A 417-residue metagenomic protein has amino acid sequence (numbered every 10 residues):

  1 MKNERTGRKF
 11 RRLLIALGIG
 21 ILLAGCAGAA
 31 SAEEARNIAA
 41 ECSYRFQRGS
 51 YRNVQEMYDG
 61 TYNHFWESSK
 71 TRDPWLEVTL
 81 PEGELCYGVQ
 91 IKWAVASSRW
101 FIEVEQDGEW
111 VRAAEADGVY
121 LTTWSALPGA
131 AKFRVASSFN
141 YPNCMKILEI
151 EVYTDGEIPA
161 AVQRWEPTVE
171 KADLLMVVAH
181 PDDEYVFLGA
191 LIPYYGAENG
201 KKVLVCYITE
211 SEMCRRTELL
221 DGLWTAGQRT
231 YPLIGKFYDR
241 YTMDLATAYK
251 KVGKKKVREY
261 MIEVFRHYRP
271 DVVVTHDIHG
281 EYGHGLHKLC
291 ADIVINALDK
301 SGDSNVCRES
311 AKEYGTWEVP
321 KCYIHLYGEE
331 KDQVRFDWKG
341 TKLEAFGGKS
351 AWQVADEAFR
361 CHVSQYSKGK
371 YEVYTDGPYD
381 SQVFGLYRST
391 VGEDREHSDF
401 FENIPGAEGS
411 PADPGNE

Functional and structural regions predicted by a protein language model:
N3-L17: Bacterial N-terminal signal peptides that target proteins for export
A16-G25: Bacterial N-terminal signal peptides
A30-C86, K92-W100, Q106-G108, G156 (+1 more regions): Disordered, acidic Ser/Thr/Pro-rich linker "stalks" and the adjacent N-terminal cap of the next globular domain
C42-E56, W165, K300-E417: The feature marks non-catalytic terminal segments
V111-S125: Extracellular carbohydrate recognition and processing domains and analogous Trp-centered ligand-binding platforms
W124-H267, I295-D299, D303, Y314: Active-site rim/loop-helix segments in enzyme catalytic domains that contact anionic ligands
D183-V186, S211-C214, G280-G285, E330-Q333: Active-site environment of divalent metal-dependent phosphoester hydrolases
V264-V306: Active-site adenylate/phosphate-handling loop in enzymes that bind or generate adenylated species
